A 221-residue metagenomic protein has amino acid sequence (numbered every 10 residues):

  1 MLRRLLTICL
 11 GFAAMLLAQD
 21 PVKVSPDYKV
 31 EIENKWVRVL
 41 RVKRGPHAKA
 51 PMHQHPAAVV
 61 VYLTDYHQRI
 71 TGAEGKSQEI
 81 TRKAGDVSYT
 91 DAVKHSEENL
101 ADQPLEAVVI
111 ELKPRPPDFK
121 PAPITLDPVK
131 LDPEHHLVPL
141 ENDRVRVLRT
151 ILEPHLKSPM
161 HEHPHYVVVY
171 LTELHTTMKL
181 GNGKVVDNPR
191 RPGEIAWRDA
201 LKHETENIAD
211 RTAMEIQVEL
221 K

Functional and structural regions predicted by a protein language model:
M1-R4: Positively charged n-region of N-terminal signal peptides that target proteins for export
T7-L16: Bacterial N-terminal signal peptides
P26-K49, P56-V60, I110, V129-M160 (+2 more regions): A short glycine-rich, His/Asp/Glu-containing loop-to-beta-strand
E33-W36, E74-A92, N182-A200: Short acidic-glycine-tyrosine-enriched beta hairpin
K49-A50, Y66-I70, V87, S158 (+2 more regions): Short beta-strand segments in beta-sandwich/barrel cores
H55-E74, H163-N182: Glycine- and acidic-residue-biased ligand/ion/polar-headgroup-sensing regions
D65, A92-P114, E173, A200-K221: Ligand-binding loop in jelly-roll beta-barrel domains
